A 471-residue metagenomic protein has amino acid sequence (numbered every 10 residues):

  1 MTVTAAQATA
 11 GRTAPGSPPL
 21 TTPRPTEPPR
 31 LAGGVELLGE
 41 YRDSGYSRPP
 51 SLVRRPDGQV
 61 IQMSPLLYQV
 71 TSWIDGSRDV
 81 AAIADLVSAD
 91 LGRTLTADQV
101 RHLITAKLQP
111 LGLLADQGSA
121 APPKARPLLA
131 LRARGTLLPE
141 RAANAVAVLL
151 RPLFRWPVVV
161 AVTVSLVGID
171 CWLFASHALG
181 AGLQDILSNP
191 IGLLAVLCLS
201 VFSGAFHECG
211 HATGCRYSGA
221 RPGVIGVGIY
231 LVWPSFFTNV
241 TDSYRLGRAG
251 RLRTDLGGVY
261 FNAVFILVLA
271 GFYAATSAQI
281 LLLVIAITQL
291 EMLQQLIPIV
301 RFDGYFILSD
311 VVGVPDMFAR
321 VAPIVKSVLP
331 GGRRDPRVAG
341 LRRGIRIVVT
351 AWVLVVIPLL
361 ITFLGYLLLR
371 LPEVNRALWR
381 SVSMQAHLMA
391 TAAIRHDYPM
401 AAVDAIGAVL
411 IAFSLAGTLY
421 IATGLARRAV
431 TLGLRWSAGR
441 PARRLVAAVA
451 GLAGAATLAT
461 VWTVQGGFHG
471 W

Functional and structural regions predicted by a protein language model:
T2-L20, P56-L150: Long, charge-rich, low-complexity alpha-helical segments
T2-R55: Long, low-complexity, charged/polar intrinsically disordered regions in eukaryotic proteins
R126-V227, V268-G271: Core alpha-helical transmembrane segments of integral membrane proteins
G168-L173, F363-R370, S414-T431, T457-T463: Alpha-helical transmembrane segments
L179-L183, P372-P399, G470-W471: Membrane-interfacial helical/loop segments at transmembrane boundaries in membrane proteins
I186-P190, A339-T350, A386-F413, G439-R440: Membrane-interface segments at the starts/ends of alpha-helical transmembrane spans
N189-G340: Membrane-embedded catalytic scaffold of the fatty acid hydroxylase/desaturase
W436-G467: Internal/C-terminal transmembrane anchor helices
